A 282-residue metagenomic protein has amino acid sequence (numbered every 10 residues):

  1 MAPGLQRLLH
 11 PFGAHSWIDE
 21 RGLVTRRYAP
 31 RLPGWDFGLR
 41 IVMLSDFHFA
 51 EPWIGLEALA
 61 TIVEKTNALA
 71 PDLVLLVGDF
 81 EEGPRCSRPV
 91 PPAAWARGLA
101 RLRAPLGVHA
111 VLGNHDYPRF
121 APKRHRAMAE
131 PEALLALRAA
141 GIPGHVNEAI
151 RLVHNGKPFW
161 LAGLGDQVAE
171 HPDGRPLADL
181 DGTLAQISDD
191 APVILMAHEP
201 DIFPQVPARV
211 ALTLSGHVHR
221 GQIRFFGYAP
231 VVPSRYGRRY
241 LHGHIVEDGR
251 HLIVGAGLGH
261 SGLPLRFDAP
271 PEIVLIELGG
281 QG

Functional and structural regions predicted by a protein language model:
M1-I54, A60: Acidic, histidine-bearing metal-coordination/catalytic regions of metal-dependent phosphoesterases
R31-I41, I142-P143, A149-A162, V246-L252 (+1 more regions): Beta-strand-turn-beta hairpins that frame and shape the catalytic cleft of phosphate-ester-processing enzymes
W35-P143: Membrane-embedded segments
G38-E51, P158-V168, I194-A197, H251-G257: Active-site-proximal beta-strand elements of phosphoester/diester hydrolases
M43-S45, L73-D79, G107-N114, H145-E148 (+3 more regions): Active-site neighborhood of phospho(di)ester-bond hydrolases with catalytic His/Asp-centered motifs
F49, F80-G83, N114-P118, I150-L152 (+4 more regions): Solvent-exposed loop/turn segments at secondary-structure junctions within structured extracellular/periplasmic domains
F120-I142, E148, H154-M196, F203-P204 (+1 more regions): Binuclear metal-dependent hydrolase catalytic cores centered on His/Asp/Glu-rich metal-binding motifs
P200-L278: Conserved beta-sheet core of the metallophosphoesterase superfamily
